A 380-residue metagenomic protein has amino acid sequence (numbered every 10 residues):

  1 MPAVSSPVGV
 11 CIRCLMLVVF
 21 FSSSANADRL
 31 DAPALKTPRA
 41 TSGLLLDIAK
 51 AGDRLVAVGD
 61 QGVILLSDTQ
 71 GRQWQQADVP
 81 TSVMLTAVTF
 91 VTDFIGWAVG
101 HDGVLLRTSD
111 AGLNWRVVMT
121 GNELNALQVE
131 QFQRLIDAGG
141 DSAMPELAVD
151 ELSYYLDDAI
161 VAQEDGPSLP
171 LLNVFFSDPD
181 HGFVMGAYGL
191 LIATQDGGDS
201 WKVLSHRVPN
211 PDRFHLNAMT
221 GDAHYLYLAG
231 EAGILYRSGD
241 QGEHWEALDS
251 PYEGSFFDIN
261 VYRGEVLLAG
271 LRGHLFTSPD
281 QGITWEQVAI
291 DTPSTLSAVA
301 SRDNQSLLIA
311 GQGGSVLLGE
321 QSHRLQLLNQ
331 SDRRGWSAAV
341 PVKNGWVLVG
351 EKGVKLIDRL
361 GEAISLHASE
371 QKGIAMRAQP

Functional and structural regions predicted by a protein language model:
P2-C14: Bacterial N-terminal signal peptides that target proteins for export
I12-S23: Bacterial N-terminal signal peptides
N26-P380: Residue-level hotspots at or immediately adjacent to binding/recognition sites across diverse folds
